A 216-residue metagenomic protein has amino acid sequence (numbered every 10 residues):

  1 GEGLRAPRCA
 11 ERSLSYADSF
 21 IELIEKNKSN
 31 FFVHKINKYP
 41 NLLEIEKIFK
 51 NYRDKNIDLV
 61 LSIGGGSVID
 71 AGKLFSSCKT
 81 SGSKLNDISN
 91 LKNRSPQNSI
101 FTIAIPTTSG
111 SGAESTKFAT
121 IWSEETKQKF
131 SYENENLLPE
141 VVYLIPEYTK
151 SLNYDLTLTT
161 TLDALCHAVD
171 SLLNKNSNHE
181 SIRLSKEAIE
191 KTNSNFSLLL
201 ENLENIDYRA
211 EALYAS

Functional and structural regions predicted by a protein language model:
G1-L59: ATP/NTP phosphate-donor binding region
R12, N37-P40, N153, T157 (+2 more regions): Catalytic cores of large soluble enzymes that bind and process phosphate-bearing ligands
F32-H34, L61, A71, A104-I105 (+2 more regions): General beta-strand structural signal in soluble alpha/beta enzymes
F49, V68-S81, S115-F118: Short Gly/Thr/Asp-enriched flexible loops that form oxyanion-binding sites at enzyme active sites
I57-K73, T107-A113: Glycine/serine-rich anion-binding loops at beta->alpha junctions that coordinate negatively charged ligand groups
S81-H179: A glycine/threonine-rich phosphate-anchoring loop and its flanking beta-alpha core in nucleotide/phosphate-binding
S171-S216: Active-site segments that bind and position negatively charged phosphate/pyrophosphate groups
